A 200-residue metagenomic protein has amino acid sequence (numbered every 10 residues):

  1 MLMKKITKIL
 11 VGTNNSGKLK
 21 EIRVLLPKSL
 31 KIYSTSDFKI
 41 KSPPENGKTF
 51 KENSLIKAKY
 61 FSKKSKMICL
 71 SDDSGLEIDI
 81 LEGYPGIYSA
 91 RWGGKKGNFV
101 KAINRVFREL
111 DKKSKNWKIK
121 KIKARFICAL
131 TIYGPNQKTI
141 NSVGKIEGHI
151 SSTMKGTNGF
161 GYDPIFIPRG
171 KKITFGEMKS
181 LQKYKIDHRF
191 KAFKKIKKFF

Functional and structural regions predicted by a protein language model:
L2-G12, S16-F200: Anionic-ligand binding patches
